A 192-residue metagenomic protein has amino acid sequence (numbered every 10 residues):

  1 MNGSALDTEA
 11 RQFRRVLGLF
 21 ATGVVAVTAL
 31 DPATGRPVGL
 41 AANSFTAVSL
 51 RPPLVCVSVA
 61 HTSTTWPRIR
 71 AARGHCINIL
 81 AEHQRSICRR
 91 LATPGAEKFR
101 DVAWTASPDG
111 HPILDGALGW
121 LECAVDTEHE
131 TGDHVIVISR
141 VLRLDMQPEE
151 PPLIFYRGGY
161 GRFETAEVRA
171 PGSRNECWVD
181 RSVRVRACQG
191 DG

Functional and structural regions predicted by a protein language model:
M1-G192: Basic, polyanion-binding surface patches
